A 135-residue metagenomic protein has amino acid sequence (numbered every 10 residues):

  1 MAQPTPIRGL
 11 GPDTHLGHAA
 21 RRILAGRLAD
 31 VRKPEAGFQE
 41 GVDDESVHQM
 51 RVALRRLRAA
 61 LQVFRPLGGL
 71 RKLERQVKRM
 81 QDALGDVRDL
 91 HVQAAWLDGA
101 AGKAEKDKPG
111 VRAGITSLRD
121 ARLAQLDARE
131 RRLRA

Functional and structural regions predicted by a protein language model:
M1-A135: Cationic, histidine-enriched alpha-helical/coil surfaces that engage anionic ligands
